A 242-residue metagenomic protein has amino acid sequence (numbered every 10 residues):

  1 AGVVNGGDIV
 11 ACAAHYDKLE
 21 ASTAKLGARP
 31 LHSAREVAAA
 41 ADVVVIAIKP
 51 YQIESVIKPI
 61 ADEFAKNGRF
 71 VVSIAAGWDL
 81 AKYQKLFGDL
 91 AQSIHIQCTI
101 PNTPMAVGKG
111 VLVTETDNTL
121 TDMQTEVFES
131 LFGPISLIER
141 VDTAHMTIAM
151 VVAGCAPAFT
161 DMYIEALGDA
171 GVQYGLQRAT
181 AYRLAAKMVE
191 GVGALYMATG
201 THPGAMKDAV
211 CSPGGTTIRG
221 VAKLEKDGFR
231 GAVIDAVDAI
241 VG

Functional and structural regions predicted by a protein language model:
A1-H32, E36-A40, K109, V172-Y174: NAD(P)+-binding Rossmann beta1-loop-alpha1 motif at the extreme N-terminus of oxidoreductases
V4, K82, L86-H95, V111-A149 (+2 more regions): Internal alpha-helical scaffold of NAD(P)-dependent oxidoreductase catalytic cores
I9, L19, V37, I53 (+2 more regions): Small-residue helix-packing motif on alpha-helices
H15, A76-W78, P101-M105, A153 (+2 more regions): Glycine-rich beta-alpha junction loops
Y16, K25-L26, A34-A39, V43-T114 (+1 more regions): Rossmann-like NAD(P)(H) cofactor-binding subdomain of soluble oxidoreductases
A186-G242: NAD(P)-dependent Rossmann-like dehydrogenase/reductase catalytic/cofactor-binding core
